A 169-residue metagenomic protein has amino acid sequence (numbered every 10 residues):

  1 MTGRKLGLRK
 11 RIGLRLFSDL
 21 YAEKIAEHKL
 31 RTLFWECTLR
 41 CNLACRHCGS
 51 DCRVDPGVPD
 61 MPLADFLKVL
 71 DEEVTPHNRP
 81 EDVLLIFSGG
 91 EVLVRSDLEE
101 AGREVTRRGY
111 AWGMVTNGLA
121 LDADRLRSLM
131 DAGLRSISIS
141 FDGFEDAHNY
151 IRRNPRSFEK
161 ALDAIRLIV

Functional and structural regions predicted by a protein language model:
G3-S136: Conserved alpha-helical substructure of the radical SAM core
T38, R103, N149, L162-I165: Residues within alpha-helical segments
N42-C45, E145, F158: Internal amphipathic alpha-helical segments of the cytochrome P450 catalytic fold
V92-L93, G118-A123, S140-P155: Conserved radical SAM core fold
S136-S140, I168: A short, terminal or domain-edge coil/loop segment
R153-V169: Glycine-rich S-adenosyl-L-methionine
